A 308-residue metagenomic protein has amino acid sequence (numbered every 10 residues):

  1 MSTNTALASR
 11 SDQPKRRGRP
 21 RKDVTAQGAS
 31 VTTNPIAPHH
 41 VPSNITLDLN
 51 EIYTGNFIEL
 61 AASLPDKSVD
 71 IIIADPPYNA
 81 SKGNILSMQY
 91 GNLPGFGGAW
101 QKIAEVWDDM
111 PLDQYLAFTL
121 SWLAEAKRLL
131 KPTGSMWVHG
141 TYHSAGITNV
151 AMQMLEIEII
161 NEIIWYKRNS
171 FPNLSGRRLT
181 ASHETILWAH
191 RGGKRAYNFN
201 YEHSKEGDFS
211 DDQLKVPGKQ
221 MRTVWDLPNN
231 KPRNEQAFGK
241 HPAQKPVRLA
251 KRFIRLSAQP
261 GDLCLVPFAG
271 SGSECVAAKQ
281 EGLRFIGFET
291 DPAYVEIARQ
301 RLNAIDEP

Functional and structural regions predicted by a protein language model:
S2-R10, Q27-N34, P38-I297, E307: Core catalytic lobe of class I
D12-K22: Arg/Lys-rich, glycine/proline-spaced intrinsically disordered segments in nuclear chromatin/transcription regulators
